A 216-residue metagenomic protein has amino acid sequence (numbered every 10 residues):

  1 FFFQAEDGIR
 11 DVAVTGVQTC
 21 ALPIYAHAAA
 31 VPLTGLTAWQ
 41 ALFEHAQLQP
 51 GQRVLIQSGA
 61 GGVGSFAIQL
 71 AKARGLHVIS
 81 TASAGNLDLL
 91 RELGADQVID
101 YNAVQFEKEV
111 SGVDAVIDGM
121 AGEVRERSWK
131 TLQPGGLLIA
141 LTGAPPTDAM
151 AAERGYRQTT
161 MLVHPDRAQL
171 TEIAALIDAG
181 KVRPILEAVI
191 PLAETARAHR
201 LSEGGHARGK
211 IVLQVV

Functional and structural regions predicted by a protein language model:
F1-C20: Single conserved hydrophobic/aromatic residue that forms the stacking wall/gate of nucleotide- or nucleobase-binding
Q18-V216: Terminal helix/beta-alpha structural elements that buttress the NAD(P)+-binding lobe
